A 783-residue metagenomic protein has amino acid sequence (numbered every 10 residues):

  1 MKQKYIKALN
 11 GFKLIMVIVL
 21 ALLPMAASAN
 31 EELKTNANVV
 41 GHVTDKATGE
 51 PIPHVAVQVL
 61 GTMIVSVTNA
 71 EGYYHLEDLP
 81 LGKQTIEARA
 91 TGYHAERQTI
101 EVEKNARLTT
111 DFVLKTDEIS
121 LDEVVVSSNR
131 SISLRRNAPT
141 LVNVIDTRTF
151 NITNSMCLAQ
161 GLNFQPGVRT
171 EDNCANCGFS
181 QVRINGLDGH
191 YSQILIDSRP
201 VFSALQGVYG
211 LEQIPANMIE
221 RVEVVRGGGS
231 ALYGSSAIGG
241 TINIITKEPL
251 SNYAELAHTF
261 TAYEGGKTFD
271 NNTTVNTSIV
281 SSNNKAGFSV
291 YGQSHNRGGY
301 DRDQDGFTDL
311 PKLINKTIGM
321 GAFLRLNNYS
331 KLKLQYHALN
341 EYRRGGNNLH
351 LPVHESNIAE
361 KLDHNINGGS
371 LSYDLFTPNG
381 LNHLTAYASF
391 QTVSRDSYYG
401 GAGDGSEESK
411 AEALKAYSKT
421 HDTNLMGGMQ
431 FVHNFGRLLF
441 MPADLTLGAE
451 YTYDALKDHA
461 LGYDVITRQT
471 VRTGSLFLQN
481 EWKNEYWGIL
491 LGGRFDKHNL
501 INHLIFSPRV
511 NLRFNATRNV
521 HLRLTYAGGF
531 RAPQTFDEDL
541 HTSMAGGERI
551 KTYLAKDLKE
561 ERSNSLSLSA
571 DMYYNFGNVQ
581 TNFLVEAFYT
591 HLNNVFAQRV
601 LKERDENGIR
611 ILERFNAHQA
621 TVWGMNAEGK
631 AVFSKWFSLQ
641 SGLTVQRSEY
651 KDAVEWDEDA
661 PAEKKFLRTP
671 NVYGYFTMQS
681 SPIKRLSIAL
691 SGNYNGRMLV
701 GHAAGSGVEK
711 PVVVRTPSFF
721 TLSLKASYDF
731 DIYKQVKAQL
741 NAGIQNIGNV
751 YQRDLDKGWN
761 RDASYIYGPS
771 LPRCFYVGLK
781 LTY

Functional and structural regions predicted by a protein language model:
E31, N36, H42-T48, V55-L60 (+4 more regions): Short, acidic, small-residue-rich periplasmic hinge/interaction motif at the N-terminus of Gram-negative outer-membrane
D78, R183, R199-R226, K247: Short acidic/polar hinge/loop motifs at secondary-structure boundaries that mediate gating or recognition
A159-P200, E220: Extracytoplasmic beta-strand/coil segments of soluble accessory domains associated with Gram-negative outer-membrane
S203-L205, M218-E220, A231-N243, K247-D303 (+1 more regions): Outer-membrane beta-barrel translocator/receptor signature
V275, H383-Y399, R523, D557-F615 (+1 more regions): Membrane-embedded beta-barrel scaffold of Gram-negative outer-membrane proteins
R297-T317, F323-R325, Y329-L384, F390-D422: Flexible loop and strand-edge segments within Gram-negative outer membrane beta-barrel domains
K483-Y486, F588-H591, I609, E613-A704: Gram-negative outer-membrane beta-barrel transporters
N593, L639, Y694-A703, Y728-Y783: C-terminal beta-signal and adjacent terminal beta-strands/loops of Gram-negative outer-membrane beta-barrel proteins
